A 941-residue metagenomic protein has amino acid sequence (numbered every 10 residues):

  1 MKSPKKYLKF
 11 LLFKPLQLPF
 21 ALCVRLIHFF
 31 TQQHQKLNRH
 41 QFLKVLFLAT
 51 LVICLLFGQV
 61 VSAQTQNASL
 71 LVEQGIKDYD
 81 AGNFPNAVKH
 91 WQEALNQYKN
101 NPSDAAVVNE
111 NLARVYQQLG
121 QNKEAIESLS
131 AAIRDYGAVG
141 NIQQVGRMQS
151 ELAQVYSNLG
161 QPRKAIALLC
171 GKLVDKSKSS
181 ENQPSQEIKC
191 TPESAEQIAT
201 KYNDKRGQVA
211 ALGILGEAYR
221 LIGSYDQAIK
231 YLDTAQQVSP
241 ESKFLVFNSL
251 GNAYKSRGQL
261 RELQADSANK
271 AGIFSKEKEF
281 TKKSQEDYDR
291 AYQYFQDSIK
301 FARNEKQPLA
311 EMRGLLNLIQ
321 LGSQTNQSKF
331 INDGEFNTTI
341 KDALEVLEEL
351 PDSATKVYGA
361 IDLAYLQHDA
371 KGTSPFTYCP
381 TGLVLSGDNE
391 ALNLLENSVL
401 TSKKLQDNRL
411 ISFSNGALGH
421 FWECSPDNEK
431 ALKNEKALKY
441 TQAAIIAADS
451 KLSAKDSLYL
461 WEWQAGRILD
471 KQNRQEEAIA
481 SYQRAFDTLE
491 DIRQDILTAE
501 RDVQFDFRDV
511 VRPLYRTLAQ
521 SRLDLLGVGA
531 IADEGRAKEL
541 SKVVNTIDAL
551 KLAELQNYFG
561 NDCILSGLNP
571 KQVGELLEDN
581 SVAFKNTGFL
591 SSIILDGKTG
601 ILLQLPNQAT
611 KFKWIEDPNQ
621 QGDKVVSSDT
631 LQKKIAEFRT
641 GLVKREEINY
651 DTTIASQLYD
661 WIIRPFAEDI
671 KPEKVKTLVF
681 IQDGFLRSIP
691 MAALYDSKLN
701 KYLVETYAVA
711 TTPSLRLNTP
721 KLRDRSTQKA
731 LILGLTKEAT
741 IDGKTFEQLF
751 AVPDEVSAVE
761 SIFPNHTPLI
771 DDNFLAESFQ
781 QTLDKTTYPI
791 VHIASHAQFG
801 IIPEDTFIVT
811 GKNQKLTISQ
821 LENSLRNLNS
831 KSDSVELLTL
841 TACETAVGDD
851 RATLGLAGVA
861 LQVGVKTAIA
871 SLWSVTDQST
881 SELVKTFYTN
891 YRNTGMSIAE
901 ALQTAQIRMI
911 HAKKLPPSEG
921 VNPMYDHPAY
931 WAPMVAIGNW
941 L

Functional and structural regions predicted by a protein language model:
M1-R39: N-terminal secretory signal peptides that target proteins for export/translocation
L46-L56: Bacterial N-terminal signal peptides
C54-N111: N-terminal leader/linker segments that initiate helical-solenoid repeat arrays
S69-D80, D104-Q118, R147-N158, G213-E217: Non-membrane alpha-helical segments in proteins
C170, K176-S179, Q183, Y225-Q227 (+10 more regions): Alpha-helical solenoid repeat scaffolds used for protein-protein interaction
D562, Q572, A583, I681-I790 (+1 more regions): Catalytic-core domains of enzymes
T711-L715, K721, P789, I793-E882 (+1 more regions): Catalytic cores of nucleophile-dependent amide-cleaving enzymes
T880-L941: An often Trp-containing, charged/polar helix-loop segment at the C-terminal end of enzyme catalytic cores
